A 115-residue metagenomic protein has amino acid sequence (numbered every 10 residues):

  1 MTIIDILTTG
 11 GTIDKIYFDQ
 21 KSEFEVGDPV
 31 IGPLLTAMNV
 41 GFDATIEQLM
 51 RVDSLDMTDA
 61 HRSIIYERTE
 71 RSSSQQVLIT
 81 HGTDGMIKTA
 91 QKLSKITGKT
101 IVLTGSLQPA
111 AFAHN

Functional and structural regions predicted by a protein language model:
M1-N115: Active-site histidine-anchored catalytic micro-motif
